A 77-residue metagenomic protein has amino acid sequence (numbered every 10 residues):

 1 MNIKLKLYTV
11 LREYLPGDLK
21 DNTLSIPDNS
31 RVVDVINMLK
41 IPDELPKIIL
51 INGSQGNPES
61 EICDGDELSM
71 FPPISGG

Functional and structural regions predicted by a protein language model:
M1-G76: Ubiquitin-like/PB1-type beta-grasp interaction modules and other compact soluble beta-rich domains
